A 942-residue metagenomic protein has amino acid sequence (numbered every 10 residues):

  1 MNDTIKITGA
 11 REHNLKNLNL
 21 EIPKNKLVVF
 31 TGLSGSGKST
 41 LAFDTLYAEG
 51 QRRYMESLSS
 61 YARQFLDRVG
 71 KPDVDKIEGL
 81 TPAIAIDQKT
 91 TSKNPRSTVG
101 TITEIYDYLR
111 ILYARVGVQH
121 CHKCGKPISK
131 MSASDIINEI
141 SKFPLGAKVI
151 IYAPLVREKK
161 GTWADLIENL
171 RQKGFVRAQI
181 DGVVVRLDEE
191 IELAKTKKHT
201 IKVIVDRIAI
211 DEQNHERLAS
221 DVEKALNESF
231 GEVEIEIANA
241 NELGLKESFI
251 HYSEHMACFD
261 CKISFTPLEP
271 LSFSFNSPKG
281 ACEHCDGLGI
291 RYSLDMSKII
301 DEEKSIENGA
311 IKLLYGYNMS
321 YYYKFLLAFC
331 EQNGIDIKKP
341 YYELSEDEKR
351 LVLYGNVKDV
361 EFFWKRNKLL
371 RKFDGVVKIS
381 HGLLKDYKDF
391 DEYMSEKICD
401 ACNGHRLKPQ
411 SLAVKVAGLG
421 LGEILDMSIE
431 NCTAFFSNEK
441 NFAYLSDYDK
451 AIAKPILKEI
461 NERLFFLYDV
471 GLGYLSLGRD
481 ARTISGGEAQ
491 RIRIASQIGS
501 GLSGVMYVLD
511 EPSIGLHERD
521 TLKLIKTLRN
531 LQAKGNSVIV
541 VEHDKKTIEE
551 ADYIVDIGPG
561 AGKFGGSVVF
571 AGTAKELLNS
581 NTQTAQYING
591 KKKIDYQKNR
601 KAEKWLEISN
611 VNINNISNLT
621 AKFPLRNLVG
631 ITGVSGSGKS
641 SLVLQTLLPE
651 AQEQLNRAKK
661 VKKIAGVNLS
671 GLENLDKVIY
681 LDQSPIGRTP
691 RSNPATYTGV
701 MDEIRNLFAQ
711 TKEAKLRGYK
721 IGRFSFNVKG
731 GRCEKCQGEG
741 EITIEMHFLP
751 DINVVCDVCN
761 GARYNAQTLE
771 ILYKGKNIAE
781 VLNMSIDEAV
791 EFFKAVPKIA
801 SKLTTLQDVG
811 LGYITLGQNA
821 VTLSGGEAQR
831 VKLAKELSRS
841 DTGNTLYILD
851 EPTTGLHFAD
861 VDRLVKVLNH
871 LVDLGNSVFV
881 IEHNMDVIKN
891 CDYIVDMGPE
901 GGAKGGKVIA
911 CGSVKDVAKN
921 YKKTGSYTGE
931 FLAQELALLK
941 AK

Functional and structural regions predicted by a protein language model:
M1-K942: Conserved phosphate-binding elements of NTP-dependent enzyme cores
